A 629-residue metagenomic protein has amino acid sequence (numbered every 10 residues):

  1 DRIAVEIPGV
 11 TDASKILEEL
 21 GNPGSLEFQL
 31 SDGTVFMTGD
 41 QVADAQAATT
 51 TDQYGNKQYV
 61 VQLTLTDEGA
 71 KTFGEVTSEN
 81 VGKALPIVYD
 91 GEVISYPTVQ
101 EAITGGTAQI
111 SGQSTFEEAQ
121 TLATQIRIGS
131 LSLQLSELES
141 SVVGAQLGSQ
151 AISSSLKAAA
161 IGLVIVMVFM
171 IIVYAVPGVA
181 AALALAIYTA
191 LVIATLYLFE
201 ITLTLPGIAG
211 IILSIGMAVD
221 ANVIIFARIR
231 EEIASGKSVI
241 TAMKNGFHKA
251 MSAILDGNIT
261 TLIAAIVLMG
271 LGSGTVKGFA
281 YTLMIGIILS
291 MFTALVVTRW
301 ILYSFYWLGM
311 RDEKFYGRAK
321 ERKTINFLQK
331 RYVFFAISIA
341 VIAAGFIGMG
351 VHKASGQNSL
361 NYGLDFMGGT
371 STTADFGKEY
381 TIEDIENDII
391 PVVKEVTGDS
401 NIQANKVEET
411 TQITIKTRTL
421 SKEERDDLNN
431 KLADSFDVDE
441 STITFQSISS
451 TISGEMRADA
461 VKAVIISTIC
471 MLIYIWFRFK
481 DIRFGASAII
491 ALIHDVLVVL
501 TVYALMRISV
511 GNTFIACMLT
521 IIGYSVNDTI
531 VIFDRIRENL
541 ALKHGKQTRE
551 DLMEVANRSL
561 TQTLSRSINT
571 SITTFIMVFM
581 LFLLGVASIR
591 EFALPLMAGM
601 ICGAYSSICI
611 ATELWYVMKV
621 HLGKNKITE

Functional and structural regions predicted by a protein language model:
D1-E629: A structural signal for conserved, well-ordered secondary-structure elements that form binding/interaction cores
